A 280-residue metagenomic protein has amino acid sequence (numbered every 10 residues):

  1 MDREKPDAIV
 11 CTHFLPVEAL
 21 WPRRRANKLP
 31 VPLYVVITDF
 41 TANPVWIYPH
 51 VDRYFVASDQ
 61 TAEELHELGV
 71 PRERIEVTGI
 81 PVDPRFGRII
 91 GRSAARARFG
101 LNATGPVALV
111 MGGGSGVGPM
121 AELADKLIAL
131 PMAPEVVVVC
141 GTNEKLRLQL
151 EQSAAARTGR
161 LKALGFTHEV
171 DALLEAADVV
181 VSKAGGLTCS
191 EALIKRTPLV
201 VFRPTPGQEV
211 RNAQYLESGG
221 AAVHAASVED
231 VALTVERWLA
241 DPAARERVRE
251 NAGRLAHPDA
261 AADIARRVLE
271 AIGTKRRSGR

Functional and structural regions predicted by a protein language model:
M1-G69, R74-V77, D83: Active-site and donor-binding regions of nucleotide-sugar-utilizing enzymes
D52-G114, T142, L146-L148: A nucleotide-sugar donor-handling region in carbohydrate enzymes
R92-A97, L101-A176, V210: Donor-nucleotide binding loops and adjacent catalytic segments primarily of GT-B fold Leloir glycosyltransferases
E175-G185: Acidic donor-binding loop of glycosyltransferase active sites
A177-D178, R196-P198: A short alpha->beta transition loop at the rim of the catalytic pocket in nucleotide-sugar-dependent
S218-G219, S227-A244: C-terminal "capping" alpha-helix adjacent to the active site of nucleotide-linked donor transferases in cell-envelope
A244-P258: A short, well-ordered alpha-helix in the C-terminal region of glycosyltransferases
H257-R280: C-terminal alpha-helical cap of glycosyltransferases
